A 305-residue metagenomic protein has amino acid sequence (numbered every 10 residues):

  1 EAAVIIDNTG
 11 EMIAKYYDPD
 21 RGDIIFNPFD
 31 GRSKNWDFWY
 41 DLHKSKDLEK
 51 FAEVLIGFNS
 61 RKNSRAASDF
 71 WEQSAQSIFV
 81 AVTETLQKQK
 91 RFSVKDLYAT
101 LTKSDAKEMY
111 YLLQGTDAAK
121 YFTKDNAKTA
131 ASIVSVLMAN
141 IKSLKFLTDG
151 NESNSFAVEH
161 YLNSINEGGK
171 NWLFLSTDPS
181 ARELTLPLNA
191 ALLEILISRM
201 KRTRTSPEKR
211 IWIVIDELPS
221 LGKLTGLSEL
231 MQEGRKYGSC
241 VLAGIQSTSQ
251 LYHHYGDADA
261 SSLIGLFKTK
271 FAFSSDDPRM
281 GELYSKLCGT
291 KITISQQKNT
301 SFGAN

Functional and structural regions predicted by a protein language model:
E1-S239, S249, Y255, L266: P-loop NTPase motor domains
D7-T9, G244-T248, S275-D277: A short beta-strand-to-loop transition that corresponds to the Sensor-1 phosphate-sensing loop of AAA+ P-loop ATPases
N59-A66, F70-Q76, E229-M231, L251-N305: P-loop NTPase motor core of the ASCE superfamily
